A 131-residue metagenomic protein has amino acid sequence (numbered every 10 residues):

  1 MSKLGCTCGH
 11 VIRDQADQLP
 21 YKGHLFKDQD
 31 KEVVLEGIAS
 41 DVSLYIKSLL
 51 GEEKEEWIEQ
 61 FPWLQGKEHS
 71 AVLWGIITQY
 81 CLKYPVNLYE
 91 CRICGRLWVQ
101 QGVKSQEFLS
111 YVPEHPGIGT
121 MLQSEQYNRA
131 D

Functional and structural regions predicted by a protein language model:
S2-L4, Y84-N87: Short metal-coordination and nucleic-acid-contact micro-motifs, chiefly zinc-binding Cys/His arrays
L4-C8, C91-C94: Short cysteine-rich clusters marking metal-coordination/redox-active sites
H10-R13, G95-W98: Cys/His-rich microdomains that often coordinate metals
Q15-Q18, Q101-K104: Short Cys/His-rich "knuckle" micro-motifs
P20-D30, S105-T120: Short cysteine/histidine-rich metal-coordination sites, predominantly Zn2+-binding motifs
D30-V72: Low-complexity, serine/threonine/proline-enriched polar segments
V72-L82: Short, intrinsically disordered, charge-biased short linear motifs at domain edges
N87-Y89, W98, Q106-Y111: Extended alpha-helical scaffolding regions
